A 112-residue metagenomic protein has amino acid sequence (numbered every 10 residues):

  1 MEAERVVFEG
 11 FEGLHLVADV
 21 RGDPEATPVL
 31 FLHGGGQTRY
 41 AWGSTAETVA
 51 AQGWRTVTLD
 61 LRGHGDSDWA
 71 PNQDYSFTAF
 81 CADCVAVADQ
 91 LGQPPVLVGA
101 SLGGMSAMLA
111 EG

Functional and structural regions predicted by a protein language model:
M1-V29, A51-W54, G92-P94: Alpha/beta-hydrolase fold catalytic core
F11, A51, L61-V98, L102: Active-site loop/oxyanion-hole signature of alpha/beta-hydrolase fold enzymes
R21-D66: Conserved HGGG/HGGXW glycine-rich cap/lid loop of the alpha/beta-hydrolase fold
G36, L102-M105: Short beta->alpha connector loops
G43, V85, M108-L109: Short, hydrophobic alpha-helix immediately C-terminal to the catalytic nucleophile
G43-S44, N72-Y75, G112: N-terminal low-complexity, intrinsically disordered patches enriched in charged
G104-G112: Short glycine-enriched nucleophile-adjacent loop and the immediately C-terminal alpha-helix near the catalytic center
